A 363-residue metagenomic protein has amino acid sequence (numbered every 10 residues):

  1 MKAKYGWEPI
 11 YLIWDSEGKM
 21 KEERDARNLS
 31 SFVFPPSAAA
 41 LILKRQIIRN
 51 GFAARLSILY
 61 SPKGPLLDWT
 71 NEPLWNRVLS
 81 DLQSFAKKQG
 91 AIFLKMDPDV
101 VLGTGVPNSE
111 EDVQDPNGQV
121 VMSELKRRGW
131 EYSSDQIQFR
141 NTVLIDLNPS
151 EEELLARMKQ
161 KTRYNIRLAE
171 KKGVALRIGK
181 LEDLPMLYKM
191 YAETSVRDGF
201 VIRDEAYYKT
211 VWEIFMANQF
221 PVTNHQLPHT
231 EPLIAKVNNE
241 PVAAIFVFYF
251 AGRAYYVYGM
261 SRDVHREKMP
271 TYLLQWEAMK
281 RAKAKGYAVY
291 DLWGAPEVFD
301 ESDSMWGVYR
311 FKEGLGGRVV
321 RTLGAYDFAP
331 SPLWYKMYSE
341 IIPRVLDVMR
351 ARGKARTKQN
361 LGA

Functional and structural regions predicted by a protein language model:
M1-G18, A40-A54, P98-G103, N108 (+2 more regions): A conserved beta-strand-loop-helix scaffold within acyl/acetyltransferase catalytic domains
M20-P36, F220-V222: Intrinsically disordered, low-complexity segments enriched in serine/proline and basic residues
L56-W69, F93-K95, G105: Glycine-/proline-rich flexible loop or hinge segments
P62-E72, E110-D112, V264-R266, P270: The substrate-binding groove and active-site-proximal loops of carbohydrate-active enzymes, especially glycoside
E72-V78: Glycine-rich anion/phosphate-binding loops
S80, T210-F220, H229-M337: Aromatic (often tryptophan-rich) hydrophobic motifs at membrane interfaces
A86-G105, K283-G294: Conserved GNAT acetyl-CoA-binding A-motif
V101, P107, Q114, G118 (+2 more regions): Active-site/acyl-donor-binding loops of N-acyltransferases
